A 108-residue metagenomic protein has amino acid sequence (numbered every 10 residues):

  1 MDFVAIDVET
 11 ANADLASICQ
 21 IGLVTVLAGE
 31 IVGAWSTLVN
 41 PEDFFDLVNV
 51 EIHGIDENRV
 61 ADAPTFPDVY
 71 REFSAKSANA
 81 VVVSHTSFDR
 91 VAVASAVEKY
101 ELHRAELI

Functional and structural regions predicted by a protein language model:
M1-L107: Conserved non-catalytic scaffold segment of RNase H-like nuclease domains
